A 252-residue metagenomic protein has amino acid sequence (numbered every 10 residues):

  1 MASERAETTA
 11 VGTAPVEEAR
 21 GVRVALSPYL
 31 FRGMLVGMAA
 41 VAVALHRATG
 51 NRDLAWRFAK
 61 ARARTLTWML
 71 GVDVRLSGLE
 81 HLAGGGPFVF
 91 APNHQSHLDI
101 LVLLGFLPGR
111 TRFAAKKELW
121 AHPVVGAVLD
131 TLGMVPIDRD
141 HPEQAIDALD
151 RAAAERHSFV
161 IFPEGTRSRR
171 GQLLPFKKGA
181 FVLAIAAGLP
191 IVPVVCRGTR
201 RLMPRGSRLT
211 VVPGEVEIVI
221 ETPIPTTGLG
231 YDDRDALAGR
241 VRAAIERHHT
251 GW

Functional and structural regions predicted by a protein language model:
M1-E18, V22, E143-W252: Non-catalytic C-terminal accessory region of glycerolipid acyltransferases and related lyso-lipid remodeling enzymes
A2-F88: Membrane-anchoring hydrophobic helices of lipid-metabolizing enzymes
M38-A55, M69-L70, G84-D140: Catalytic core of membrane glycerolipid acyltransferases/transacylases, capturing the structured, soluble-facing
A63, T131-P136, G165-T166: Short, basic, glycine/proline-bearing loop/turn elements
G78, P92-N93, A115-K116, G133 (+2 more regions): A secondary-structure boundary/capping signal
L79-A83, W120, T210-V211: A short beta-turn/loop motif at secondary-structure boundaries
